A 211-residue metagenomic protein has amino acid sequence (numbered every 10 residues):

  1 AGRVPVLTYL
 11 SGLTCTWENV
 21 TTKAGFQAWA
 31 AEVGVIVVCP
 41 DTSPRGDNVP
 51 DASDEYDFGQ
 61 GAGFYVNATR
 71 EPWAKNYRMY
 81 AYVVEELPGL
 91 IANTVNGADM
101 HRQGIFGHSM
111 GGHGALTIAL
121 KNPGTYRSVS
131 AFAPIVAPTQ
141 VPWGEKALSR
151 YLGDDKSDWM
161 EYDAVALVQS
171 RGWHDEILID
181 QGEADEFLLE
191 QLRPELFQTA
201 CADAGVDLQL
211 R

Functional and structural regions predicted by a protein language model:
A1-R211: Non-catalytic cap/lid and distal C-terminal segments of serine-dependent acyl enzymes
